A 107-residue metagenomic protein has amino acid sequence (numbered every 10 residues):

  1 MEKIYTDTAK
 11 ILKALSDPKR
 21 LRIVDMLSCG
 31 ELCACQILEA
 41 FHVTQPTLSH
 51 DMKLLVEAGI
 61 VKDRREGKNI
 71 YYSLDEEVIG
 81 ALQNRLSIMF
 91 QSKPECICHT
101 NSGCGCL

Functional and structural regions predicted by a protein language model:
E2-K3, D7, E76-L107: Amphipathic alpha-helical dimerization/coiled-coil segments that flank or bridge DNA-binding/regulatory modules
K3-T44, E66, I70-I79: N-terminal helix-turn-helix DNA-binding core of bacterial DNA-binding proteins
L27, R64, T100-S102: Generic detector of intrinsically disordered, low-complexity, polar/charged segments
D51: Residues within the DNA-recognition helix of helix-turn-helix
